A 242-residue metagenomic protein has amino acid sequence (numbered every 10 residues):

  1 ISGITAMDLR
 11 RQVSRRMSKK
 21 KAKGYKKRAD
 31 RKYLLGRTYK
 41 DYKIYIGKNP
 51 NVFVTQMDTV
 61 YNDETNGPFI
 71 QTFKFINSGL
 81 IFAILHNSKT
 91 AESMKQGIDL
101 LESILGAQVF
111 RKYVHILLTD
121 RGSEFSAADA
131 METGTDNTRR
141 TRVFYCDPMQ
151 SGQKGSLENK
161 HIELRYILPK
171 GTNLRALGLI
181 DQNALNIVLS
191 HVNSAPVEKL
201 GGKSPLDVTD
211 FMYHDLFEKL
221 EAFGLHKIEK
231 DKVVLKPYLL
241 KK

Functional and structural regions predicted by a protein language model:
I1-A176, I180-S190, A195-V197, P205-K242: Secondary-structure boundary/capping micro-motif
